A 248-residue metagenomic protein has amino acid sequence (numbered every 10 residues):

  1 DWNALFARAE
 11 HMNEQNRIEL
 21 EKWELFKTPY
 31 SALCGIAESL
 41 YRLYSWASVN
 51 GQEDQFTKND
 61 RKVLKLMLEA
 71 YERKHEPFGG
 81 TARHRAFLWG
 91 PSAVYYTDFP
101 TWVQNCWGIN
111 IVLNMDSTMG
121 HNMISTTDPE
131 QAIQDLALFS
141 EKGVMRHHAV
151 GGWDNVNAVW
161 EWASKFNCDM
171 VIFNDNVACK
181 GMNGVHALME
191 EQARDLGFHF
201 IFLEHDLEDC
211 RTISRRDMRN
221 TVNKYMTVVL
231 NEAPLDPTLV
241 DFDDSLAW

Functional and structural regions predicted by a protein language model:
D1-N122: A charged, amphipathic alpha-helical module
D1-R8, L138-W160, S164-N167, V229-W248: Extended, charge-rich low-complexity interaction segments
G90, L113-D116, I172-V177, E204-L207: Active-site proximal loops enriched in glycine and acidic residues that flank catalytic Cys/His/Asp and coordinate
G90-G151, N155-W160: Redox- and metal-dependent alpha/beta enzyme cores, enriched for Fe-S-associated oxidoreductases and cofactor-handling
A93-T97, M119-M123, N157, A178-N183 (+2 more regions): Flexible loop/turn segments at secondary-structure boundaries
I133, W162, E190, R194 (+1 more regions): C-terminal regions of proteins
W153-G197, I201: C-terminal hydrophobic structural anchor segments that stabilize assembly/packing rather than catalytic chemistry
